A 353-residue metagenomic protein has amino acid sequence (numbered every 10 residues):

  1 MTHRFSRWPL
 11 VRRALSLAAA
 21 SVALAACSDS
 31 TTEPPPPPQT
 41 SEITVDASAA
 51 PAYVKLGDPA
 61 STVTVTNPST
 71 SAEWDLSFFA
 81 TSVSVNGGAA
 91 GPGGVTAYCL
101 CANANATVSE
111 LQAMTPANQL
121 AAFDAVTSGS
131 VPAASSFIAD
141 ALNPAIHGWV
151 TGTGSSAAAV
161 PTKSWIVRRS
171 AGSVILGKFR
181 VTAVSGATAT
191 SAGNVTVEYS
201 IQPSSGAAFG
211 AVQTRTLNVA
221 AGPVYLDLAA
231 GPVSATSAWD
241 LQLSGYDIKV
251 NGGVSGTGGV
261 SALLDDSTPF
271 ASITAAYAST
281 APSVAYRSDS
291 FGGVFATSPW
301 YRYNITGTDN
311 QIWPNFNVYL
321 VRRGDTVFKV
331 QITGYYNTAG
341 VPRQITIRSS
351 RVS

Functional and structural regions predicted by a protein language model:
T2-S16: Bacterial N-terminal signal peptides that target proteins for export
L17-S21: Sec-dependent N-terminal signal peptides
A23-A26: C-terminal motif of bacterial Sec signal peptides marking the signal peptidase cleavage site
T31-S353: Surface-exposed, beta-sheet-biased, low-hydrophobicity segments with strongly acidic/polar composition
